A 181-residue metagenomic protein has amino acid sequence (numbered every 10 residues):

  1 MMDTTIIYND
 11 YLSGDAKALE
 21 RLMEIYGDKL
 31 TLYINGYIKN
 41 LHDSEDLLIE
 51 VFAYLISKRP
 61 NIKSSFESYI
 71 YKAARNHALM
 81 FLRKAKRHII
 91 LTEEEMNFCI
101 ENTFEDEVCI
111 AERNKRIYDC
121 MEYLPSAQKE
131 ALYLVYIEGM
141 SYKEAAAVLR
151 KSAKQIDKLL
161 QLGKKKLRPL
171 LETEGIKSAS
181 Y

Functional and structural regions predicted by a protein language model:
I6, D10, A147-V148, K164-Y181: C-terminal edge and immediately downstream basic/flexible tail or linker adjoining helix-turn-helix-like DNA-binding
L12-R21, T31-E50, A153, I176-K177 (+1 more regions): Short, charged helix-capping/linker segments at alpha-helix termini
L12-S13, I49-F66, K84-K86: Sigma70-family region 2
L22, Y26, L30, V51 (+3 more regions): Residue-level preference for hydrophobic side chains embedded in well-ordered alpha helices
G27, T31, F52, P125 (+2 more regions): C-terminal flanking helix
N61, K72-T92, I110: Arg/Lys-rich amphipathic alpha helix in sigma70-family domain 2
M96-E122: Acidic, proline/glycine-rich intrinsically disordered inter-domain spacer in sigma factors
A131-V135: A short pre-motif secondary-structure segment
